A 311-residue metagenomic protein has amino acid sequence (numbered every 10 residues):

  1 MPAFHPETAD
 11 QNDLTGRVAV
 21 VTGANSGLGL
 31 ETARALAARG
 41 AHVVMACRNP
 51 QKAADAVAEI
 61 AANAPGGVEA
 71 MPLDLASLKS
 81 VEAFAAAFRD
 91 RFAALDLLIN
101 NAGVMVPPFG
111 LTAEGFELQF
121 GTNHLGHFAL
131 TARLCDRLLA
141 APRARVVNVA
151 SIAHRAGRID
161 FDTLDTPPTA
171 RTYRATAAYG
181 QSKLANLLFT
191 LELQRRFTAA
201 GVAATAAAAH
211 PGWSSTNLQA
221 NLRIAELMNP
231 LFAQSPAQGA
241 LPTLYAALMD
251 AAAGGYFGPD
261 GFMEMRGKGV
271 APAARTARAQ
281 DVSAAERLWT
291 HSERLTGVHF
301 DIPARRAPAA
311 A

Functional and structural regions predicted by a protein language model:
M1-A220, V298-A307: Rossmann-fold NAD(P)H-dependent dehydrogenase/reductase core
P2, A252-A311: C-terminal tail/cap regions
R48, A76, A233-A237, L241 (+1 more regions): Residue-level signal for the nucleotide or nucleotide-sugar donor/cofactor binding architecture
S80, G126, A185, S235-Q238 (+2 more regions): Soluble or luminal CAZymes and related metallo-dependent hydrolases
V149, M249, L295: Phosphate/oxyanion-binding loops and surfaces in catalytic or ligand/nucleic-acid-binding neighborhoods
Y173-G180, M228-F232, A274-D281: Active-site rim elements
R196-T276: SDR active-site lid
